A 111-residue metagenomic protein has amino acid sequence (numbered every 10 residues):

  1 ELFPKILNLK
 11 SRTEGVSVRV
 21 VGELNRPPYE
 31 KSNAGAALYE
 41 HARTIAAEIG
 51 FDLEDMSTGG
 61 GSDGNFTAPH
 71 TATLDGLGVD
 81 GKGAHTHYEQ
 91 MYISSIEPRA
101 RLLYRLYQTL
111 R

Functional and structural regions predicted by a protein language model:
E1-R111: Metal-dependent amide/peptide-bond hydrolase catalytic core, centered on the "pita-bread" metallohydrolase fold
